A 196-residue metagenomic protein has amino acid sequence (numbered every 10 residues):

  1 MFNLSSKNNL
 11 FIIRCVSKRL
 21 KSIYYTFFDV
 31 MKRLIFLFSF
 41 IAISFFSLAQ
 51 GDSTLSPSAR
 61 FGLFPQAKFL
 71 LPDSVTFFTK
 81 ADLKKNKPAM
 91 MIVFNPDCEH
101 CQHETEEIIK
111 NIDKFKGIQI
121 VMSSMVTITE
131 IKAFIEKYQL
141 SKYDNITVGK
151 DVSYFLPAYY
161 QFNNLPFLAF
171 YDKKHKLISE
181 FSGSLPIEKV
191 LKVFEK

Functional and structural regions predicted by a protein language model:
M1, N9-L55: Bacterial Sec-dependent N-terminal signal peptides
Q50-A81: N-terminal "domain-start" segment that seeds a small globular fold
P65, P88-A89, L165-P166: Short loop/turn microsegments at loop-to-beta-strand junctions
T79-Q102, I108: Short active-site neighborhood of thiol/selenol oxidoreductases, capturing the structured segment around
Q102-L140, F155-A158: Structural microenvironment flanking redox-active thiols in thiol-disulfide oxidoreductases
Y138-A169: Short, internal strand/loop/helix patches that form the active-site neighborhood or redox-interaction surface
N164, F170-K196: Thiol-/selenol-based redox modules, centered on thioredoxin-like and closely related oxidoreductase domains
